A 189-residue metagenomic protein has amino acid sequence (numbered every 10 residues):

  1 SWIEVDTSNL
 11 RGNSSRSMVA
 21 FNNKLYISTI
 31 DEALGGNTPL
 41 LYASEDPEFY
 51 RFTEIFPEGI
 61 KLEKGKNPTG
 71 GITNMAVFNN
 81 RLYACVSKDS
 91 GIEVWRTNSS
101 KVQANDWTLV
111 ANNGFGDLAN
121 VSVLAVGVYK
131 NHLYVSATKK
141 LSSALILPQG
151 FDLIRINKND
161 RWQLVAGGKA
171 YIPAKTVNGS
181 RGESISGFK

Functional and structural regions predicted by a protein language model:
S1-R16, A20, K24, I30-T73 (+5 more regions): Trp- and S/T/G-rich repeat-edge/linker motifs of beta-rich repeat architectures
